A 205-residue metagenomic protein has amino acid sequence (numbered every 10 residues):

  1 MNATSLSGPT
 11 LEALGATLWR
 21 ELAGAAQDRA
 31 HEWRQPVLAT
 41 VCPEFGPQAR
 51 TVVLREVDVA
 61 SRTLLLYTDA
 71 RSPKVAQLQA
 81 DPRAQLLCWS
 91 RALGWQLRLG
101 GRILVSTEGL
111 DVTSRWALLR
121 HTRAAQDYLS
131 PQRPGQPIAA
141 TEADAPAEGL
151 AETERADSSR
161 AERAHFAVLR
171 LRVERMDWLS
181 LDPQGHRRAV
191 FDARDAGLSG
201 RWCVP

Functional and structural regions predicted by a protein language model:
M1-P205: Binding-site signature for planar aromatic cofactors or substrates
